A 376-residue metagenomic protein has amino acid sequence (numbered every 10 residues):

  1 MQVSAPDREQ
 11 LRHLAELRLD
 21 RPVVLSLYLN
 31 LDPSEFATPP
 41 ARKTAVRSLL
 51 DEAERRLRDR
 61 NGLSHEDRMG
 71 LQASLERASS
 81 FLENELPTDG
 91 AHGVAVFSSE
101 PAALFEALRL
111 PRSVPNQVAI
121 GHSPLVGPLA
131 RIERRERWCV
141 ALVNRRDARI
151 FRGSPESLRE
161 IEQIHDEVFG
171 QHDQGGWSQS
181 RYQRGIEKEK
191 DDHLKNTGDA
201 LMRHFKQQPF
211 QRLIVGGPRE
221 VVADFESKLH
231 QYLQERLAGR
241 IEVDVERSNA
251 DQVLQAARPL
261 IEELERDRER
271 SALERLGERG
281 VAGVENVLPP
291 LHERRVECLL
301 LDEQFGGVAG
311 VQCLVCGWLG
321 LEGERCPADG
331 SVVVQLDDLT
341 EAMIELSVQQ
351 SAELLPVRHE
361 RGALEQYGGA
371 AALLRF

Functional and structural regions predicted by a protein language model:
M1-F376: Terminal alpha-helical anchor/extension segments at protein ends
